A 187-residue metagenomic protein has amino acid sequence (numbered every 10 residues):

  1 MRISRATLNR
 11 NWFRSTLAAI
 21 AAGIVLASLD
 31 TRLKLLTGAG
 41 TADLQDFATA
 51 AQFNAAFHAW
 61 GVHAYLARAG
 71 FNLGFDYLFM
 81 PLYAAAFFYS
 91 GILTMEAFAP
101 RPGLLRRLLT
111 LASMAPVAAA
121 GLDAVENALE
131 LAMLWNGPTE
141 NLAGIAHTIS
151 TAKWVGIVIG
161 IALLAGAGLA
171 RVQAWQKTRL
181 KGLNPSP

Functional and structural regions predicted by a protein language model:
R2-N72: Interfacial loop at the N-terminal end of multi-pass membrane proteins
S4-N11, G61-F71, R101-L111, P138-I149: Membrane-interfacial loop-to-transmembrane-helix junctions in polytopic alpha-helical membrane proteins
R14-L29, A84-Y89, V158-G168: Hydrophobic core of alpha-helical transmembrane segments in multi-pass integral membrane proteins
F71-M95, I161: Hydrophobic alpha-helical transmembrane segments
A84-T110, W175-P187: Cytoplasmic juxtamembrane regions at transmembrane-helix boundaries
I92-W135: Hydrophobic alpha-helical transmembrane segments of integral membrane proteins
V117-G166: Alpha-helical transmembrane segments of multi-pass integral membrane proteins, characterized by long hydrophobic
L131, A165-L183: Cytosolic juxtamembrane helix at the C-terminal end of the final transmembrane segment
